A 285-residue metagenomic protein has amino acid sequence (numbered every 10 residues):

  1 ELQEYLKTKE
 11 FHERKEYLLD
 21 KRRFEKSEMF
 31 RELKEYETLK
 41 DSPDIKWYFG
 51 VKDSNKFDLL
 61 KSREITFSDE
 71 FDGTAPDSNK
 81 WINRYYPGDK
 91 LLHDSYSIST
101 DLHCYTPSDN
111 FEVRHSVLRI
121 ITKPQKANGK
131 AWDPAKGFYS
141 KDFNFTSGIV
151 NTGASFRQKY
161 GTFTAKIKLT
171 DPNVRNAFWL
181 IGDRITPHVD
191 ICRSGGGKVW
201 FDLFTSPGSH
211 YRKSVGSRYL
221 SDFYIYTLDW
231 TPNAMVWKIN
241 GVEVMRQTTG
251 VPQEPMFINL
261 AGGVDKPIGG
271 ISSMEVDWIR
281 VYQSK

Functional and structural regions predicted by a protein language model:
Y5, Y17, R31, Y36-K285: GH16 jelly-roll
